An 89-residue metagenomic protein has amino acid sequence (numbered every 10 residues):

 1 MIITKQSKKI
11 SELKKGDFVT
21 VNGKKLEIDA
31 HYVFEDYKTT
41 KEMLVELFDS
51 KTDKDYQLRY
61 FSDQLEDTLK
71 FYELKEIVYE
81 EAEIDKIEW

Functional and structural regions predicted by a protein language model:
M1-W89: Mixed-charge, low-complexity intrinsically disordered regions
